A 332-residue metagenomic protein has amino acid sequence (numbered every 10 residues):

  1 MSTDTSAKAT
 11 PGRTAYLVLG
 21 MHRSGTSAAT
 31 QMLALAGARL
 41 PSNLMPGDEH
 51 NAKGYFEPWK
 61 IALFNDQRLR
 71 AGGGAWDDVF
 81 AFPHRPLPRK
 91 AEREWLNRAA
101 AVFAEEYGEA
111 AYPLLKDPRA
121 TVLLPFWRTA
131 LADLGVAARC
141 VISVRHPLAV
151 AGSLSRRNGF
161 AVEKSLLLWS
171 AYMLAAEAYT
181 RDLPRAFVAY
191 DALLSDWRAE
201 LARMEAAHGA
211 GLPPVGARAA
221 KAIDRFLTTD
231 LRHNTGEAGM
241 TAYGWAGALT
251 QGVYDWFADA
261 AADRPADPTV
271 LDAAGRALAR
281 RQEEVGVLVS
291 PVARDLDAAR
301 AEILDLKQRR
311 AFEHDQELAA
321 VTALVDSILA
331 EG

Functional and structural regions predicted by a protein language model:
M1-L96, I223, A319: PAPS-dependent sulfotransferase catalytic core
S2-P11, A210-G332: PAPS-dependent sulfotransferases, especially Golgi type II membrane carbohydrate sulfotransferases
R23-S24, A38-R39, P46-E49, R119-V122 (+3 more regions): Short, solvent-exposed loop/turn segments at secondary-structure junctions
M45-A52, I142-P147, R181-G252: The conserved 3'-phosphoadenosine-5'-phosphosulfate
A91-T129: Glycine-rich phosphate-binding loop used to anchor ATP phosphates in small-molecule kinases, encompassing both
V102-A111, A175-A186: A structural motif corresponding to the C-terminal end of an alpha-helix and its immediate exit/capping segment
K116-A120, L134-L154, W169, A176 (+1 more regions): Conserved phosphate-donor/acceptor-positioning beta-strand/loop module used by diverse small-molecule
S155-L168: Lumenal/extracellular "mature" regions of secretory-pathway glycan-modifying transferases
